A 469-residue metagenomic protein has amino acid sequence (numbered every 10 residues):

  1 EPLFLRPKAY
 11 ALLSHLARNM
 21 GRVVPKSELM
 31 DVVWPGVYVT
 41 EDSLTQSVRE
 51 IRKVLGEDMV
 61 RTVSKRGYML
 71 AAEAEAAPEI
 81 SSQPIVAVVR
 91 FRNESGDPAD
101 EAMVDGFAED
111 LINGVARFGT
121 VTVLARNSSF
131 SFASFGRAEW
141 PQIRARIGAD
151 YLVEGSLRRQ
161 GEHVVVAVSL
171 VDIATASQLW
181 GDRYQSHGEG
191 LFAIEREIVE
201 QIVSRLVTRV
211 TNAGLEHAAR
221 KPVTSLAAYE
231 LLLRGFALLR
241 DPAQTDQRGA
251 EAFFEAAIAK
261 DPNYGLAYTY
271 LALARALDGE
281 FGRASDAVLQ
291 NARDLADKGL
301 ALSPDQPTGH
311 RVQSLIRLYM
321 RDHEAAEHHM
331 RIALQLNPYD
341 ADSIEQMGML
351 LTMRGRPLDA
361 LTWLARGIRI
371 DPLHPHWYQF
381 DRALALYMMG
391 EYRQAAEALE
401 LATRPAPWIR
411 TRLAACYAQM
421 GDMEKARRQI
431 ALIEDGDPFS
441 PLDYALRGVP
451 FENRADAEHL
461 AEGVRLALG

Functional and structural regions predicted by a protein language model:
L3, Y10-A11, R18-V32, Y38 (+3 more regions): Acidic, proline/glycine-rich low-complexity intrinsically disordered segments
E50-E57: Residue cluster at the C-terminal edge of the helix-turn-helix DNA-binding motif
G56, A72-E79: Juxtacatalytic C-terminal regulatory tail of Ser/Thr protein kinases
V60-V63, V123-L124: Short beta-strand
T62, R66-A71: Minor-groove-contacting beta-hairpin "wing" of winged helix-turn-helix DNA-binding domains
A218-K221, A284, P438-E452: Acidic, Ser/Thr-rich low-complexity linear motifs
T403-P407, A418-S440: TPR/TPR-like (Sel1-like) alpha-helical repeat modules
L442-G469: Terminal, low-structured helical/coil segments at or just beyond the last alpha-helical repeat
